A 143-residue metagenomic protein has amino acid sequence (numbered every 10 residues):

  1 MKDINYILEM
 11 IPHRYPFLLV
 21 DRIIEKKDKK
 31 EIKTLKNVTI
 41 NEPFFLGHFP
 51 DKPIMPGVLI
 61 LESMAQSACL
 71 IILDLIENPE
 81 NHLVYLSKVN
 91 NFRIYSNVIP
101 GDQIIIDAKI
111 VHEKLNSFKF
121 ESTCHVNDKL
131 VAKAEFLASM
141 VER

Functional and structural regions predicted by a protein language model:
M1, A68-I105, V131-K133, A138: Hydrophobic beta-strand-centered segment that forms part of the acyl-chain substrate-binding groove
K2-R14, N81: Short aromatic-glycine motifs in intrinsically disordered, low-complexity regions
L8, D51, R93-S96: Beta-strand-rich interaction surfaces with strong enrichment in secreted/lumenal proteins
Y15-M55, I60: Catalytic strand-loop segment that frames the active site of acyl-thioester-processing enzymes
L18, V89, K119: Short coil/loop residues immediately preceding or within conserved phosphate-binding loops of NTP-utilizing enzyme
D21-I24, N90, Y95, D107-V111: Conserved positions in beta-strands of structured domains
I23, M55-N78: Active-site helix/loop of acyl-thioester processing domains in fatty-acid/polyketide metabolism, spanning hotdog-fold
D28-K30, I99-I105, K109-R143: HotDog/MaoC-like acyl-thioester-processing domains
